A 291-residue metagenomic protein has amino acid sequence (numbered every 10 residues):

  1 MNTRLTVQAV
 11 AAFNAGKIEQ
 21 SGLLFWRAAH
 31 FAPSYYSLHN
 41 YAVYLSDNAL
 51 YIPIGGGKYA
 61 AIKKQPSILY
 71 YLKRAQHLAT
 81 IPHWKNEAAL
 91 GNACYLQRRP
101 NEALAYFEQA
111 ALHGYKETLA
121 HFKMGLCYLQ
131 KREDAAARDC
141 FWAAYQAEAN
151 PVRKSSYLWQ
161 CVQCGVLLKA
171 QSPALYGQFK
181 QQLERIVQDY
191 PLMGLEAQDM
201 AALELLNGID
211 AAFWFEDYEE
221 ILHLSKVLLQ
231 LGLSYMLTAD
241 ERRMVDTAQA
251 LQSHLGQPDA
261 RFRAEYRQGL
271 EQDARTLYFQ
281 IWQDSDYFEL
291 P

Functional and structural regions predicted by a protein language model:
T3, Y36-S37, W84-K85, L119 (+2 more regions): Start-of-helix register in tetratricopeptide repeats
A15, N48, Q97, K131 (+2 more regions): Structural motif corresponding to the intra-repeat A-B loop/turn of tetratricopeptide repeats
I18, K58, Q65, P100 (+3 more regions): TPR-repeat structural position
S21, S67-I68, A103, A137 (+2 more regions): Single-residue signature of alpha-solenoid repeat helices
A32-P33, T80-I81, Y115, A149 (+2 more regions): Short coil turns that delineate tetratricopeptide repeat
N40-Y41, A89, K123, Y157-Q160: Canonical tetratricopeptide repeat
